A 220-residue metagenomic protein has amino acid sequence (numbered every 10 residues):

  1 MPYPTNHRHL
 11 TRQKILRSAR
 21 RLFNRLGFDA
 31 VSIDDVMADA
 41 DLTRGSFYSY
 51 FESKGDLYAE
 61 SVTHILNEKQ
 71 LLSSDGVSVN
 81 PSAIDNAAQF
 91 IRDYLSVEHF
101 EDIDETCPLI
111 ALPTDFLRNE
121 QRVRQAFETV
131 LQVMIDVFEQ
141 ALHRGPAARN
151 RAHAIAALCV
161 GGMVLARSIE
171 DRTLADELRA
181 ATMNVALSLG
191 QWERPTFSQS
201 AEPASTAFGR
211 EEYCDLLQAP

Functional and structural regions predicted by a protein language model:
M1-L10, W192-P220: N-terminal intrinsically disordered/low-complexity leader segments
K14, S18, L22-D56, E60: Helix-turn-helix
R17, I84-H99, H153, D176 (+1 more regions): Amphipathic alpha-helical segments that line or abut small-molecule/effector binding pockets and mediate allosteric
E60, S74-T106, F197: Hydrophobic alpha-helical connector segments
T63-K69: Short, basic, alpha-helical segments at the C-terminal edge of helix-turn-helix-like DNA-binding modules
Q70, D75, D85-A88, D104-E105 (+2 more regions): Amphipathic alpha-helical packing segments from all-alpha helical-bundle domains
I91-Y94, L109-P113, I155-G162: Short alpha-helical scaffolding segments that buttress acidic/His motifs in well-ordered protein cores
E120-E128, A141-S198: Hydrophobic/aromatic-rich alpha-helical bundle segments in the mid-to-C-terminal region
